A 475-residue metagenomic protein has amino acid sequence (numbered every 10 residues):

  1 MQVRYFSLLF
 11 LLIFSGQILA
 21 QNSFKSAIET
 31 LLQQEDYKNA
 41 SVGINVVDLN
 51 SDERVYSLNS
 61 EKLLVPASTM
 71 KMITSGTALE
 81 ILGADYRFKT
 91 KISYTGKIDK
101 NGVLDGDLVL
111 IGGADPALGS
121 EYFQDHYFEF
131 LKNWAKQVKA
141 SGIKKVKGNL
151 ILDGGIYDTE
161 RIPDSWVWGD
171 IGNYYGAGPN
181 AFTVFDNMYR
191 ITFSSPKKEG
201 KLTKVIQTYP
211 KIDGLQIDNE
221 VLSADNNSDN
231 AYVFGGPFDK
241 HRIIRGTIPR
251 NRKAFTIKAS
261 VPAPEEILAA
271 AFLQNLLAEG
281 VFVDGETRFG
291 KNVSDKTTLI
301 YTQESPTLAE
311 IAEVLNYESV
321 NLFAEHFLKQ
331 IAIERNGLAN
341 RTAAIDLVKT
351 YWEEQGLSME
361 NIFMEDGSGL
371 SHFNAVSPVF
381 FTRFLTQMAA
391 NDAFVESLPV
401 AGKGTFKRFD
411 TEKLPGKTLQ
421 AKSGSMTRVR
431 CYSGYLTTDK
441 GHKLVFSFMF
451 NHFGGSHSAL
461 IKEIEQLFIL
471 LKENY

Functional and structural regions predicted by a protein language model:
M1-S23: Bacterial Sec-dependent N-terminal signal peptides
A20-K62, K89, K136-G142: Beta-lactamase-like hydrolase cores
L31, I81-S358, E473-N474: Conserved serine DD-peptidase/penicillin-binding transpeptidase domain and beta-lactam-recognizing active-site
D52, K71-A78, L150, F182 (+6 more regions): Residue-level preference for non-acidic, small/hydrophobic
V55-S57, E129, Q303, E318 (+1 more regions): Small-residue-rich helix-loop
S57-T77: Short active-site loop at a secondary-structure junction that contains or immediately precedes the catalytic residue(s)
N59-L64, K258-A259, S368-S371: A short glycine/serine-rich beta->alpha loop
